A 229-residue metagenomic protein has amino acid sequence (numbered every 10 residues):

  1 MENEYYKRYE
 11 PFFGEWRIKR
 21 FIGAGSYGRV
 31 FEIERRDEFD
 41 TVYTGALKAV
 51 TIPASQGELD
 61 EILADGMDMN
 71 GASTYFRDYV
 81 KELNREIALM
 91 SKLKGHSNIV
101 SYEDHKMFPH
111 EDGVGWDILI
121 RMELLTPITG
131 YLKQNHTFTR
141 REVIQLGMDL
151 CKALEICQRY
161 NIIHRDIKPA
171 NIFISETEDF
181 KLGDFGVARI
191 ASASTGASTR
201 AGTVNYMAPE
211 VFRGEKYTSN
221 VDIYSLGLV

Functional and structural regions predicted by a protein language model:
S101-W116: Short beta-strand micro-motifs within the conserved protein kinase catalytic domain, predominantly in the N-lobe
D112-P127: Conserved short submotifs of the Hanks-type protein kinase catalytic core that shape the nucleotide-binding pocket
I128-F138: AlphaC helix of the protein kinase catalytic domain
L146-G147: Activation segment signature within eukaryotic-like protein kinase domains
L150-I162: Protein kinase catalytic-loop region centered on the HRD/HxD motif
D222: Conserved catalytic-loop aspartate of Hanks-type protein kinases
